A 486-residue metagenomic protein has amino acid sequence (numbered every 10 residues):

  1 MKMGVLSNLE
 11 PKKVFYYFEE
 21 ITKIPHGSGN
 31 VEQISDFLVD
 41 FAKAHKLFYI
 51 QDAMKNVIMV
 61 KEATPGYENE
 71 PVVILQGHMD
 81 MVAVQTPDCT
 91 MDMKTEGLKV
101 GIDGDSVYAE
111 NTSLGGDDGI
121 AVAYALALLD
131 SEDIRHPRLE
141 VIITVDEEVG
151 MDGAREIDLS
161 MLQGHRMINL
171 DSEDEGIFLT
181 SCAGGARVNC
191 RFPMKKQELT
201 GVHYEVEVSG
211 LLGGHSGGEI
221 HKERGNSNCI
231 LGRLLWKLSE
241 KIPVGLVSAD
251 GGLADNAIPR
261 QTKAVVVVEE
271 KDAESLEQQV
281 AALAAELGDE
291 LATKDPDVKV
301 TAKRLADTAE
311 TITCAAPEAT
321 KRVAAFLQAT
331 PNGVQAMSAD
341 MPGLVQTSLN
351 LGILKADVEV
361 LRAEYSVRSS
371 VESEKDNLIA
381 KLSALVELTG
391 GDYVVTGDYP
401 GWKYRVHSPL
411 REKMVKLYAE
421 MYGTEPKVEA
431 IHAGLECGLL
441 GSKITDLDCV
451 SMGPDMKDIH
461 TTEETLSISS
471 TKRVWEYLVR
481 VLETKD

Functional and structural regions predicted by a protein language model:
G4-D105: Acidic/His- and Gly-rich active-site-bordering loop/insert found across diverse amide/peptide-bond hydrolases
L6, E10-V14, A339, Q346-L361 (+2 more regions): Zn-dependent metallopeptidase/amidohydrolase metal-coordination segment
E19-K23, K263-V265, K299-T313, N350-L354 (+2 more regions): A short beta-alpha structural unit
Y67-V149, A154-H165, R187, T200-H203 (+4 more regions): Active-site metal-coordination/substrate-binding segment of hydrolases, especially metallo-dependent peptidases
H136-S227, L235, S239: Fold-level recognition of mixed alpha/beta catalytic cores in primary-metabolism enzymes, strongest
S160, R224-K241, E270-A273, K321-Q328 (+4 more regions): His/Asp/Glu-rich mid-to-C-terminal helical/loop segments that flank catalytic regions of hydrolases
E274-G288, L378-V386: Short amphipathic alpha-helices in soluble, non-transmembrane regions that often serve as interface/regulatory elements
Q279-Q346, N350-L354, V358-V360: Hard-cation-handling environments
